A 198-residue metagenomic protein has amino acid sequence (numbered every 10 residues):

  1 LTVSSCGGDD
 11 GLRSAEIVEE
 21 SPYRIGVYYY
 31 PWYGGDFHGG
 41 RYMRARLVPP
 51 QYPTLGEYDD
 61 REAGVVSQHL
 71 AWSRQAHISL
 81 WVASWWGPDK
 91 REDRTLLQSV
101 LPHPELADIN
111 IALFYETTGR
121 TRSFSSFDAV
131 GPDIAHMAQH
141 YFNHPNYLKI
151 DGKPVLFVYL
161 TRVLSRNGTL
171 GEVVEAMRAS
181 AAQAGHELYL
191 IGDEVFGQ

Functional and structural regions predicted by a protein language model:
V3-S5: C-terminal motif of bacterial Sec signal peptides marking the signal peptidase cleavage site
G7-D9: Bacterial signal peptide processing site
G11-Q198: Glycan-processing catalytic domains of CAZymes
